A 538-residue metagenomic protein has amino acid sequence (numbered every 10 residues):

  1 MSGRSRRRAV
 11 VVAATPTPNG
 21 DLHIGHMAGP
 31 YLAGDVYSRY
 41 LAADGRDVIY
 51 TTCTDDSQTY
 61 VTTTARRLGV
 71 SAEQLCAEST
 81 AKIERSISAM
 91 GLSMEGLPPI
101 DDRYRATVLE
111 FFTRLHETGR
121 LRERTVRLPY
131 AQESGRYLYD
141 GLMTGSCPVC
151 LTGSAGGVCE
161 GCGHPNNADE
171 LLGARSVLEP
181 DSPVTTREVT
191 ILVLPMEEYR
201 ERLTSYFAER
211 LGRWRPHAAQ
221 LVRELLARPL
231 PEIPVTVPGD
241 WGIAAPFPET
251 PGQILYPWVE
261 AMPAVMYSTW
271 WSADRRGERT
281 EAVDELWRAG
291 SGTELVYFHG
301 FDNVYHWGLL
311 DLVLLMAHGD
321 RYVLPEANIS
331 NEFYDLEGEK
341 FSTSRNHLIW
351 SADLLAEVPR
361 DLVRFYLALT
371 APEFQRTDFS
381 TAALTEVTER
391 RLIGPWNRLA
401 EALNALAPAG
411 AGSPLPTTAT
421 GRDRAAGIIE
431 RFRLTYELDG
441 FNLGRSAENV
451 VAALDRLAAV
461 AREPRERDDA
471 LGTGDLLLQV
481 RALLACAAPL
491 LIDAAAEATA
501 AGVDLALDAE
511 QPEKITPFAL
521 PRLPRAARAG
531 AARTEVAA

Functional and structural regions predicted by a protein language model:
M1-R6, R124-E133, L142-G163, V177-L178 (+2 more regions): Basic, alpha-helical terminal appendages of large translation-related enzymes
S2-A33, S38-R39, A43, T51-T52 (+4 more regions): Structured secondary-structure scaffolds
S2-L203, A538: N-terminal, positively charged nucleic-acid-binding surface of large information/translation enzymes
S79-T80, V108, F112, A425-F432 (+3 more regions): Short amphipathic alpha-helical coiled-coil/interface segments
T144, P414, L443, A447 (+1 more regions): Aromatic-residue-lined binding/catalytic grooves and analogous aromatic/hydrophobic interfacial grooves in multimeric
L384-R391, T435-R445, D468-D475: Non-transmembrane, amphipathic alpha-helical segments
G394, D423, S446-A459: Core structural elements
A407-G410, F432-D439, L457-D468: Secondary-structure edge/capping motif, primarily at the C-terminal ends of alpha-helices and the immediately following
